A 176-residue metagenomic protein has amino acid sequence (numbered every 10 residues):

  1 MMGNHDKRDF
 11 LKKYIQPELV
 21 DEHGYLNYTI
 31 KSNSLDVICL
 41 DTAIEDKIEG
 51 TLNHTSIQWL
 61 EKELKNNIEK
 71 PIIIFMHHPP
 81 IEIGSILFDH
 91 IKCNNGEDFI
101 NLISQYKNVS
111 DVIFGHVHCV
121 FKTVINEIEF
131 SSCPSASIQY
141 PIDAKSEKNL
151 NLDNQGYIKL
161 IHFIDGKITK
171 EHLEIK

Functional and structural regions predicted by a protein language model:
M1, L40, G115, C133 (+1 more regions): Conserved beta-strand termini and adjacent loop/short-helix elements that scaffold enzyme active sites in alpha/beta
M1-N66, N95-N108, P134, I138 (+1 more regions): Extended active-site neighborhood of metal-dependent phosphoesterases/phosphodiesterases
M2-N4, M76-H78, H172: A cross-domain feature marking catalytic cores of carbohydrate-active enzymes and several ubiquitous metabolic/repair
E49-E129, I168: His/acidic metal-ligating clusters that form di-metal
H90, P141-L150: Short, surface-exposed loop/helix-turn segments at secondary-structure junctions that function as lids/hinges flanking
F121-K122, Q139-P141: Short active-site-adjacent structural elements
I158-K176: A short C-terminal boundary segment appended to hydrolase-like catalytic domains
